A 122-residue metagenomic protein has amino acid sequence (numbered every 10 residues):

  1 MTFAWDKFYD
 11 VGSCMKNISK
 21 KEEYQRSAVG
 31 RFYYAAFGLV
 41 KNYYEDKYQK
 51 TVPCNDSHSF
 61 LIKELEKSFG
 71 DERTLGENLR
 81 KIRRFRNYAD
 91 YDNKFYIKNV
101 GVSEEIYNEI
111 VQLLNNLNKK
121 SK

Functional and structural regions predicted by a protein language model:
M1-K122: Terminal alpha-helical segments
